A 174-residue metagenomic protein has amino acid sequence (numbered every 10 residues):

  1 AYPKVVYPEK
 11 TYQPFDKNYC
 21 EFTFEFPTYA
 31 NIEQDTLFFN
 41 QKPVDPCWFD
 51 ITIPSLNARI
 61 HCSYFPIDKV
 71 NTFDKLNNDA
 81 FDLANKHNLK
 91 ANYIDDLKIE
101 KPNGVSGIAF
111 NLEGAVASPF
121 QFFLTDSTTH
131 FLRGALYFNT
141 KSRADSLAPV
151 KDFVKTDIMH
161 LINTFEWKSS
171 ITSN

Functional and structural regions predicted by a protein language model:
V5-E9, P14, T36-R133, T140-A144: Conserved polar/disulfide-associated segments of primarily extracytoplasmic proteins
T11-T23, V150: Short aromatic-glycine motifs in intrinsically disordered, low-complexity regions
N18-L37: Proline-anchored loop/turn motifs at beta-strand termini and strand-loop-strand connectors
E25, P119, H160: Short, conserved clusters of charged catalytic residues that mark active-site and nucleotide-handling motifs
A30, A135-N174: Surface-exposed amphipathic alpha-helical segments
